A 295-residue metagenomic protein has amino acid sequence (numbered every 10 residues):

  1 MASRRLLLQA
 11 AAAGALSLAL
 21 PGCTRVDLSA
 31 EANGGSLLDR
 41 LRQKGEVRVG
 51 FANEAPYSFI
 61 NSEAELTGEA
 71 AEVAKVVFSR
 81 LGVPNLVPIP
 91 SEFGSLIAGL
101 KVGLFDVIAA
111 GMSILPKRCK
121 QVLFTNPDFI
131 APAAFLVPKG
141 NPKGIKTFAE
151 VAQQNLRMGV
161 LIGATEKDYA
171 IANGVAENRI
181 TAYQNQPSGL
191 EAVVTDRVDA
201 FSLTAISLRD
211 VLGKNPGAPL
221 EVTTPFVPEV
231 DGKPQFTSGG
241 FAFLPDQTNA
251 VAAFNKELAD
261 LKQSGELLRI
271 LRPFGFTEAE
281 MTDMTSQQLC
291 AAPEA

Functional and structural regions predicted by a protein language model:
L6-R25: N-terminal export signals
T24, A71-R80, N141, A149 (+2 more regions): Extended ligand-binding regions for polar small-molecule ligands
A32-A110, K120: Extracytoplasmic small-molecule ligand-binding "clamshell" domains of the periplasmic binding protein/Venus flytrap
R40, K139-R157: Flexible hinge/capping segments at coil-to-helix
I60-S62, A74-P84, A164-Q184, G213-P216: Ligand-binding cleft/hinge of the Venus flytrap
V76-R80, I89-P90, G94-I108, Q121-L123 (+2 more regions): Short helices/loops that flank or line small-molecule/ion binding pockets
M112-K120, I171-A172, D199-Q235: A ligand-binding cleft/hinge motif common to bilobed small-molecule-binding domains
I130-L136, P216-N255, E278-A295: Periplasmic-binding protein-like
